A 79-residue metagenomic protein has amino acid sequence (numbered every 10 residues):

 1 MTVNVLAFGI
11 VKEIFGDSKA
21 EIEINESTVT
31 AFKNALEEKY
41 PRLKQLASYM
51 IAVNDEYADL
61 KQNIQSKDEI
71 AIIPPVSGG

Functional and structural regions predicted by a protein language model:
M1-G78: Ubiquitin-like/PB1-type beta-grasp interaction modules and other compact soluble beta-rich domains
